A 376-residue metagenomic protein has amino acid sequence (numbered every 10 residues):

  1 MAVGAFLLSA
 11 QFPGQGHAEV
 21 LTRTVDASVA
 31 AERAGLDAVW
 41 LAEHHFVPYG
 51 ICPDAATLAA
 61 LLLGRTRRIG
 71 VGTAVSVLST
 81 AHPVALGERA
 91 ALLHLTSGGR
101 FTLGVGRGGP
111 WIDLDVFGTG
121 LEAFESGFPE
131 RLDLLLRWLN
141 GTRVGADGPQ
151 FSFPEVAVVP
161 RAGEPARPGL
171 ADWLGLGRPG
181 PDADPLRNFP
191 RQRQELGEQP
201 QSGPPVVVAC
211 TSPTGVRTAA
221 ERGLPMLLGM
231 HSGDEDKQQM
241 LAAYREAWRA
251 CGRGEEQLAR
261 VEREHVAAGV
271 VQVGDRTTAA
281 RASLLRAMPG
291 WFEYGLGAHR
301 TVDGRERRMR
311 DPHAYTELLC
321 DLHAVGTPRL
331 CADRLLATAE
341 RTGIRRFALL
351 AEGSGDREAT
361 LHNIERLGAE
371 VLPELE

Functional and structural regions predicted by a protein language model:
M1, H82-R222, C251-A259: Internal, glycine-rich beta/alpha segment that forms the wall or movable "lid" of small-molecule/cofactor binding
M1-L36, T102, L228-M230, E235-R245 (+2 more regions): C-terminal amphipathic alpha-helical "assembly" element that mediates oligomerization/partner interfaces or acts as
M1-T73, P204: N-terminal beta1-alpha1-beta2 module of alpha/beta enzyme domains
V3-A5, V39-L41, V71-T73, F101-V105 (+4 more regions): Hydrophobic faces of well-ordered beta-strands that scaffold small-molecule active sites in alpha/beta enzyme cores
L7-L21, S76-V84, P200-C210, V271-Q272 (+1 more regions): Active-site mouth loops of central-metabolism enzymes
P13, V47-G50, L78-A81, S354-R357: Short, small-residue-enriched loops and turns at beta-alpha junctions that line or gate enzyme active sites
A31, V39, L62, L93 (+2 more regions): Generic structural signal for hydrophobic
R65-R68, S97, A220-L227, G343: Glycine-enriched alpha-helix->loop->beta-strand junction motifs that scaffold or abut catalytic
